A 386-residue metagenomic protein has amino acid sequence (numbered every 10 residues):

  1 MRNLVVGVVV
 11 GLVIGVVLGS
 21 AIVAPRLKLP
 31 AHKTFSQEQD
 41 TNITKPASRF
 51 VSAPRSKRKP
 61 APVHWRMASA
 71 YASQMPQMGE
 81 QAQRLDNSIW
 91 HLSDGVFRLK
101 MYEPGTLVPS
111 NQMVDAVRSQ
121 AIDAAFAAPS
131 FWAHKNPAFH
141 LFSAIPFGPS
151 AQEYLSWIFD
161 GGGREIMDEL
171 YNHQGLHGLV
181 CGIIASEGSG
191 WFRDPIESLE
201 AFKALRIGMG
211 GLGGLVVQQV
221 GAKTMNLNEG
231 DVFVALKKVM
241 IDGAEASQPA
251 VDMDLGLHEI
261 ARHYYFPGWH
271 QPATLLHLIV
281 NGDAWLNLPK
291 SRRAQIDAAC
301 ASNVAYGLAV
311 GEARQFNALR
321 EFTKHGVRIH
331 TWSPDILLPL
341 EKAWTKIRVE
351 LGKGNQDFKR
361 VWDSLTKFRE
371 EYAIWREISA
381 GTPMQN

Functional and structural regions predicted by a protein language model:
R2-Y154, I166, Y171-N386: N-terminal secretory/targeting leader peptides
W157: Short beta-strand-centered segments that line the small-molecule binding cleft or hinge of alpha/beta clamshell
G161-G162: Core domains of carbohydrate- and sulfate-ester-processing enzymes
